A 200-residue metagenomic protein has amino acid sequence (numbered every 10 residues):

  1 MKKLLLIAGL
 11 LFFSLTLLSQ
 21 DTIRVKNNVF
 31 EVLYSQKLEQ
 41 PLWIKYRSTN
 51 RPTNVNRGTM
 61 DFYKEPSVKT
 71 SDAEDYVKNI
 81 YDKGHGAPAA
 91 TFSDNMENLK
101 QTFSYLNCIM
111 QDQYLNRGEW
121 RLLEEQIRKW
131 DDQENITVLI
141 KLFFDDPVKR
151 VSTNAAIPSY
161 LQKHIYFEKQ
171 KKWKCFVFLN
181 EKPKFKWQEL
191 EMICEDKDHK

Functional and structural regions predicted by a protein language model:
L5-L18: Hydrophobic h-region of N-terminal signal peptides that target proteins for export in Gram-negative bacteria
D21, V29-Y34, T153, Q162-Y166: Short, surface-exposed beta-strand/loop micro-motifs that present aromatic residues
I23-D82: Short, His- and charge-rich active-site/binding loops that engage polyanionic ligands
P66-K200: Domain-level detector of nuclease and nuclease-like folds in predominantly extracellular/periplasmic contexts
